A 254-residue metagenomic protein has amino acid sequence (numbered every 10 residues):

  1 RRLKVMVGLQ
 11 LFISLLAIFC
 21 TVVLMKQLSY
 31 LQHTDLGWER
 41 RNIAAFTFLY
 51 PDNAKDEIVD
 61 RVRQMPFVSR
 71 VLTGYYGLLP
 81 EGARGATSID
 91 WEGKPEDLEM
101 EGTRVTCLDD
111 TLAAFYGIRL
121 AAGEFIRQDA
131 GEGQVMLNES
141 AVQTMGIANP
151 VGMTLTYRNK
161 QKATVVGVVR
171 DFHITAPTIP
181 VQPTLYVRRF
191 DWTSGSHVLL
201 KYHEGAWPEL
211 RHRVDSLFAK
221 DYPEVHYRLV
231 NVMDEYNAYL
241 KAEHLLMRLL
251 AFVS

Functional and structural regions predicted by a protein language model:
R1-Y50: Alpha-helical transmembrane segments of integral membrane proteins
V5-M6, Q134, L249: Hydrophobic beta-strand anchors of alpha/beta hydrolase catalytic cores
A44-F67: Short extracytoplasmic
D60-A242: Mid-to-C-terminal secondary-structure elements that act as membrane-proximal/extracytoplasmic interface segments
K241-S254: N-terminal membrane-entry
